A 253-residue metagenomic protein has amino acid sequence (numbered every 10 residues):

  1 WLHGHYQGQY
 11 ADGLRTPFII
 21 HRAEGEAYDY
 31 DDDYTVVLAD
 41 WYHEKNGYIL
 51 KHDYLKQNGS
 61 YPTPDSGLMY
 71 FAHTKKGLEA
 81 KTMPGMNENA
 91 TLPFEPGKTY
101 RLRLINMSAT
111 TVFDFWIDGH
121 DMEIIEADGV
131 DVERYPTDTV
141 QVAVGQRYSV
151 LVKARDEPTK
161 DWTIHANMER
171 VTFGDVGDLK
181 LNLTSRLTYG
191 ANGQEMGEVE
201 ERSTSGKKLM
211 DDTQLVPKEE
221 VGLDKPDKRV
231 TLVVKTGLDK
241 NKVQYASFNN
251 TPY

Functional and structural regions predicted by a protein language model:
W1-H5: General structural concept
G8, I105-S108, A154-D156: Non-cytosolic beta-sheet module surface loops
D12-G47, Y135-Y253: Extended terminal and domain-junction accessory segments
E26, A90-L92, L102-I105, F113 (+2 more regions): Beta-strand elements of modular eukaryotic interaction domains
E26-Y28, D121-D131: Short aromatic-acidic-glycine turn motif
D32-T99, I105-S108, K228, K235-G237 (+1 more regions): Acidic-aromatic/histidine active-site loop/patch
G85-N87, E133-P136: Short alpha-helix capping/helix-loop boundary micro-motifs
N106-E123: Short acidic, flexible loop segments centered on an aromatic residue
